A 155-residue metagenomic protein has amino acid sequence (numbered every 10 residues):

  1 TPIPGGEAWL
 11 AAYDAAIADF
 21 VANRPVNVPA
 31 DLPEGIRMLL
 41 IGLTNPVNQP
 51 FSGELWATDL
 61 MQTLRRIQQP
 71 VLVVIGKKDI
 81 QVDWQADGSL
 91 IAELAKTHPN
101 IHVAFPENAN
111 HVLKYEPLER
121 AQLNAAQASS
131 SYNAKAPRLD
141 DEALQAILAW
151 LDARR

Functional and structural regions predicted by a protein language model:
T1-R65: Accessory cap/linker subdomain of secreted extracellular hydrolases
D59-Q62, R66, A86-L90, E142 (+1 more regions): Extracytoplasmic/secreted proteins, especially bacterial periplasmic and envelope-associated proteins
I67, V73-I75, D79: Short beta-strand/loop motif that positions the catalytic acidic residue of the alpha/beta-hydrolase fold
L72-V74, H102-F105: Structural recognition of the beta-strand scaffold that forms the well-ordered cores of secreted hydrolase catalytic
K77-I80, E107-N110: Acidic beta-to-alpha connecting loop that harbors the catalytic carboxylate
I80-S89, K114: Conserved alpha/beta-hydrolase "acid-adjacent" motif
L94-N100: Short helix-capping segments at alpha-helix termini
H102, A109-L113, P117-R155: Catalytic active-site module of serine/aspartate enzymes centered on a nucleophile-bearing elbow/loop
